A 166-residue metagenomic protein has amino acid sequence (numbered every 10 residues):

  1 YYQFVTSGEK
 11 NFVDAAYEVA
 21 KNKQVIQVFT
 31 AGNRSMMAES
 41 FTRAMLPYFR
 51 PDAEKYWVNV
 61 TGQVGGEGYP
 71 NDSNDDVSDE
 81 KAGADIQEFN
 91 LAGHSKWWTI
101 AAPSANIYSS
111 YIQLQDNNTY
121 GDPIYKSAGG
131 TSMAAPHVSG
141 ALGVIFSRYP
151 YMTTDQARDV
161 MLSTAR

Functional and structural regions predicted by a protein language model:
Y1-E54, N118-A135: Substrate-binding/access-modulating region of protease and related hydrolase catalytic domains
V13-D14, H94, D155: Residue-level marker for well-ordered alpha-helical positions
Y17, W97, R158: Short glycine-/small-residue-rich flexible loop motifs, especially phosphate/cofactor-binding loops
K23, R34, R148, T164-A165: Generic recognition of well-structured, leucine-rich alpha-helical segments and adjacent helix-turn regions within
V25-N33, Y69, A92, T154: Loop-rich non-cytosolic ectodomains and luminal regions
A38, E67, M152-Q156: Secondary-structure transition/capping residues
P47-S147, Y151: Extracellular S/T/G-rich loop segment that most often corresponds to the catalytic His/Ser-adjacent loop
Y149-R166: An often Trp-containing, charged/polar helix-loop segment at the C-terminal end of enzyme catalytic cores
